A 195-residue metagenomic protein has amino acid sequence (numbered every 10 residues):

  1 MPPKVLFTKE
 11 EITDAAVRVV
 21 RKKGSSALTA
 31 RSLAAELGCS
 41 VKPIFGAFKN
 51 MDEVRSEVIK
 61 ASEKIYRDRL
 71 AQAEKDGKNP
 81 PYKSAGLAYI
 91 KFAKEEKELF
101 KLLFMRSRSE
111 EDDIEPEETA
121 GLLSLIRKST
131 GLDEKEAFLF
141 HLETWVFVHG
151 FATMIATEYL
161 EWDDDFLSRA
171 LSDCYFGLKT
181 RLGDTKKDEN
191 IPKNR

Functional and structural regions predicted by a protein language model:
M1-F7, L182-R195: N-terminal intrinsically disordered/low-complexity leader segments
E11, A15, V19-E53, E57: Helix-turn-helix
V20, E53-S62, R69, L103 (+2 more regions): Alpha-helical DNA-contacting segments of helix-turn-helix folds
S56, K60-S84, G121-K128: Amphipathic alpha-helical linker/stalk segments
A71-E98, E134, H141-T144: Hydrophobic alpha-helical connector segments
L99-L102, V146-D163, G177-K187: Amphipathic C-terminal alpha-helical segment
S107-E143, S168-T180: Amphipathic alpha-helical packing segments from all-alpha helical-bundle domains
